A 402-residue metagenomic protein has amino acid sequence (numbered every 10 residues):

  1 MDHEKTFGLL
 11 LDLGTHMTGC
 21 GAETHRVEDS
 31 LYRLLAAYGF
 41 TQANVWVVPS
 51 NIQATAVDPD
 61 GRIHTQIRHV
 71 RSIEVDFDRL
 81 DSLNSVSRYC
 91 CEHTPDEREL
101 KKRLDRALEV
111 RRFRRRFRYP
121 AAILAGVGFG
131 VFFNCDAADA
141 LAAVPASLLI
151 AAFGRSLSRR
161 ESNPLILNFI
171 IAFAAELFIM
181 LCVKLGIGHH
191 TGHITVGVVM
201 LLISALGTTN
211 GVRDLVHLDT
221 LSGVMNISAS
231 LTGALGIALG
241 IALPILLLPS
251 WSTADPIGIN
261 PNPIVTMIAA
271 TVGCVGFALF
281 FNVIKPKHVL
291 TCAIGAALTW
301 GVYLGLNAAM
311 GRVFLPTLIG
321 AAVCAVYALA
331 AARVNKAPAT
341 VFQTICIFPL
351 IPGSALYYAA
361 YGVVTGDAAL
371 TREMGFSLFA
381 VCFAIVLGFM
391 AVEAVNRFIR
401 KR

Functional and structural regions predicted by a protein language model:
M1-L100: Soluble N-terminal domains of membrane-associated systems
G19, I194-V199, N210-L235, L290-T291 (+1 more regions): C-terminal transmembrane helix-loop-helix hairpin of multi-pass membrane proteins
H69-V144: Hydrophobic alpha-helical hairpins/lids featuring a short glycine-rich hinge
E97-V110, I123-C135, I150-N163, L246-I259 (+4 more regions): Short juxtamembrane and helix-loop transition motifs at transmembrane-helix boundaries in membrane proteins
R112-N210, L279-F281: Core alpha-helical transmembrane segments of integral membrane proteins
F117, G130-A146, H190-S204, A254-A270 (+2 more regions): Structural signature of hydrophobic alpha-helical transmembrane segments
G128-F133, L149-S158, A174, F178-G186 (+8 more regions): Alpha-helical membrane-inserting segments
L185-T191, L248-P261, G362-M374: Membrane-interface helix termini and inter-helical loops of multi-pass transporters
